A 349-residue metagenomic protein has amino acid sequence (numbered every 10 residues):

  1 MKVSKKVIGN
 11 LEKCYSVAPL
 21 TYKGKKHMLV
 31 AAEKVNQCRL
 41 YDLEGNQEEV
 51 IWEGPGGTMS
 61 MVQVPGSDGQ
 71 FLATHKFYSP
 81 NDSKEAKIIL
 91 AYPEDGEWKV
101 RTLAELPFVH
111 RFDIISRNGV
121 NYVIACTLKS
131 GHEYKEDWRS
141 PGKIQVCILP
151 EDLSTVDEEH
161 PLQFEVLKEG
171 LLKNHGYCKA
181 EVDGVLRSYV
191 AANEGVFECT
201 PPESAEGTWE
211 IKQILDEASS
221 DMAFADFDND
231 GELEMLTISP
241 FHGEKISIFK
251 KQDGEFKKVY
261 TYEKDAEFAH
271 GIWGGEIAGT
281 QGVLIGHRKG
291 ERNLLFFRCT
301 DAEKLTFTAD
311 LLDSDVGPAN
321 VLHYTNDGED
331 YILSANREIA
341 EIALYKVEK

Functional and structural regions predicted by a protein language model:
M1-K349: Beta-propeller-forming repeat regions
